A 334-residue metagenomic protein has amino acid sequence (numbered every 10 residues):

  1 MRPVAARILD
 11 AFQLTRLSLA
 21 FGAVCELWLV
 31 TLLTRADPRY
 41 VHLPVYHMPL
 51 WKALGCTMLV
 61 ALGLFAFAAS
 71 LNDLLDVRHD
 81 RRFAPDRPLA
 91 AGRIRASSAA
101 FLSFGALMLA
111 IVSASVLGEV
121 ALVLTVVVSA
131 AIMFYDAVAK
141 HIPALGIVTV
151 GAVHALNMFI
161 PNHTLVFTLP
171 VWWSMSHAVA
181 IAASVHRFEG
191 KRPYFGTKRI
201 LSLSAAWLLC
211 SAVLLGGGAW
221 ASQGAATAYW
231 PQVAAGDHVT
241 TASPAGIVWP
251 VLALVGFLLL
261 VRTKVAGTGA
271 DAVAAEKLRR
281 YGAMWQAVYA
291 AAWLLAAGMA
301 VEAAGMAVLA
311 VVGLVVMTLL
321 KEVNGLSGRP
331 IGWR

Functional and structural regions predicted by a protein language model:
M1-D86, R93-L102, L124-A130, D136 (+3 more regions): Topogenic membrane-insertion module of multi-pass membrane proteins
R2-F12, A20, A155-R334: C-terminal membrane-associated helical module and adjoining short loops/tails
E26, L64, A68, L109-A110 (+5 more regions): Alpha-helical transmembrane segments of multipass membrane proteins
L32-L33, V116-L117, V138, I160-T164 (+1 more regions): Helix-loop junctions at the membrane-solvent interface of multi-pass transporters, primarily the C-terminal
T34-A36, V41, A91-A96, S113 (+3 more regions): A generic membrane alpha-helix/interface feature
P49-K52, A61, I111, P250-L254: A broad, low-specificity signal for short, low-complexity segments enriched in glycine/proline and polar/charged
C56-A61, V77-I132, D136, V148-F159 (+6 more regions): Multi-pass membrane catalytic core of lipid/isoprenoid biosynthesis enzymes
I142-L145, I160: Amphipathic alpha-helical packing elements
